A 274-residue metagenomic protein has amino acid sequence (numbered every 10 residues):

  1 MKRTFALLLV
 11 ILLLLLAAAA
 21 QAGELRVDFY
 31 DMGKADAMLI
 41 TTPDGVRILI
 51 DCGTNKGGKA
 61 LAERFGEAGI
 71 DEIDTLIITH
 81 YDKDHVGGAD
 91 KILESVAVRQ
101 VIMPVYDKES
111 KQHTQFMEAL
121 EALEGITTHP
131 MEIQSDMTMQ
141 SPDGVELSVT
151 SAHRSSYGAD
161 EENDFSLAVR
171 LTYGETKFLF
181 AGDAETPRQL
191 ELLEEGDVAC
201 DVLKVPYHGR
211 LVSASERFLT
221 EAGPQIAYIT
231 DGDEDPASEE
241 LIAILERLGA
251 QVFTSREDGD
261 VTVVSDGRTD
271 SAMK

Functional and structural regions predicted by a protein language model:
M1-L9: Positively charged n-region of N-terminal signal peptides that target proteins for export
K2-R3, A17-K274: Non-globular, low-confidence helical/coil segments that flank catalytic cores
L8-L16: Bacterial N-terminal signal peptides
